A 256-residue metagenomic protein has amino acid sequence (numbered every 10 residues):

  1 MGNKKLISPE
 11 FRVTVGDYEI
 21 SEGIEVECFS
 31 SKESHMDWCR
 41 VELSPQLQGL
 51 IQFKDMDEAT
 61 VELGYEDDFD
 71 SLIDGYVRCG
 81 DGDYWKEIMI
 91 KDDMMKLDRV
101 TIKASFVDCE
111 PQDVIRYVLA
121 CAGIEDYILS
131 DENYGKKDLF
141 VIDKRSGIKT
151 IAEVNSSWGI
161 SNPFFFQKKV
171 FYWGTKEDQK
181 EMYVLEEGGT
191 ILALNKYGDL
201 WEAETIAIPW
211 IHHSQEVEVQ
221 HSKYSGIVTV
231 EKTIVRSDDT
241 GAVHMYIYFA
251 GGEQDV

Functional and structural regions predicted by a protein language model:
M1-M95, L200, K232-V243, G252 (+1 more regions): Assembly/oligomerization scaffold segments
G2, W85-M94, I128-Y197: Short beta-strand-centered interaction patches in the first periplasmic/extracellular domains of large envelope
Q48-G49, E125, G159-P163, R236: Short beta-strands and strand-coil junctions in structured, solvent-facing domains, enriched
L63-F69, Q220-I227: Short, charged beta-turn/beta-strand-edge "cap" motif at the junction between a beta-strand and an adjacent loop
Y84-D126: Hydrophobic alpha-helical segments and helix pairs
D98-E110, K149-A152, T175-K223, T240 (+1 more regions): Surface-exposed, non-catalytic interaction/assembly patches
E216, S225-D238: Low-complexity, intrinsically disordered Gly/Pro/Thr-rich segments
